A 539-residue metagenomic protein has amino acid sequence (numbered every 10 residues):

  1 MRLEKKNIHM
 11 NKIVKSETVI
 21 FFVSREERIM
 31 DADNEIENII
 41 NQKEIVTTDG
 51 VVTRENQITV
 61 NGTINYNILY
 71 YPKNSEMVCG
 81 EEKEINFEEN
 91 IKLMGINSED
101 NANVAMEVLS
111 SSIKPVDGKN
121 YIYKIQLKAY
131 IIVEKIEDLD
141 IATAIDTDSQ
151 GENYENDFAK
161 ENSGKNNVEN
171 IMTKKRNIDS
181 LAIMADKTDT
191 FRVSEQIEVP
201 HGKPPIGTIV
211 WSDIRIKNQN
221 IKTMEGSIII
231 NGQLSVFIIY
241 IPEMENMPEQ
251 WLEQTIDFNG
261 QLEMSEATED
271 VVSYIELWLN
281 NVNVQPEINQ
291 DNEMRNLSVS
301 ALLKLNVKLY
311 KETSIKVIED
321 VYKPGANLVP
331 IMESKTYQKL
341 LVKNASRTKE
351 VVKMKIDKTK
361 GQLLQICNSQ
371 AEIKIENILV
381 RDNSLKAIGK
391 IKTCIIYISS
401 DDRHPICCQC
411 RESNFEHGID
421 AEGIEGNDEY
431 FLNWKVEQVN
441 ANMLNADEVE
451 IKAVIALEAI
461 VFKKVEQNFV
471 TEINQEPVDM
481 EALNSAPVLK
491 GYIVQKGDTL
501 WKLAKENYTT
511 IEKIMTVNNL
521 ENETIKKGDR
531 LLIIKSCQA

Functional and structural regions predicted by a protein language model:
R2-A486: Membrane-lipid interaction segments
T509-A539: Extracellular LysM carbohydrate-binding repeats and other cell-envelope/extracellular binding modules
